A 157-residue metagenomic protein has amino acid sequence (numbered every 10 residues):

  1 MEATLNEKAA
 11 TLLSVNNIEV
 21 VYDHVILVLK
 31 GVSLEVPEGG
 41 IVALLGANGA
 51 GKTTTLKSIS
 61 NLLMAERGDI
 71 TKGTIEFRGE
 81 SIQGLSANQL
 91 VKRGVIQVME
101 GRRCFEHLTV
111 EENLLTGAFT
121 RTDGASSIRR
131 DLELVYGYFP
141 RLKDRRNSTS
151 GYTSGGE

Functional and structural regions predicted by a protein language model:
D23-H24, V42, L63-E66, V110-S127 (+2 more regions): ABC-type ATPase nucleotide-binding domains, specifically the catalytic core motifs of the NBD
V42-A43, Q97: Short beta-strand immediately N-terminal to the Walker A/P-loop
L45-A47: The feature captures the beta-strand-to-loop junction immediately N-terminal to the Walker
S60: Helix-to-loop junction immediately C-terminal to a conserved catalytic motif
I70-E80, S126-L132: Conserved ABC transporter NBD signature motif
S148-E157: Conserved ABC ATPase signature
